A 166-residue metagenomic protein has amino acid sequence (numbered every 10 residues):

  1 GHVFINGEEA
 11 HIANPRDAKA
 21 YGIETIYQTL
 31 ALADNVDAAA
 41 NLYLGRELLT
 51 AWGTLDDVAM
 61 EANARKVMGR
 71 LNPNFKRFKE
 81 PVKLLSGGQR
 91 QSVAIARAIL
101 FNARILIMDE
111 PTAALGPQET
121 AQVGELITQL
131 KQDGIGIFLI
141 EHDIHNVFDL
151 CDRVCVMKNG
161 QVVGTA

Functional and structural regions predicted by a protein language model:
G1-A166: Glycine-rich phosphate-binding loops of nucleotide-dependent enzymes
